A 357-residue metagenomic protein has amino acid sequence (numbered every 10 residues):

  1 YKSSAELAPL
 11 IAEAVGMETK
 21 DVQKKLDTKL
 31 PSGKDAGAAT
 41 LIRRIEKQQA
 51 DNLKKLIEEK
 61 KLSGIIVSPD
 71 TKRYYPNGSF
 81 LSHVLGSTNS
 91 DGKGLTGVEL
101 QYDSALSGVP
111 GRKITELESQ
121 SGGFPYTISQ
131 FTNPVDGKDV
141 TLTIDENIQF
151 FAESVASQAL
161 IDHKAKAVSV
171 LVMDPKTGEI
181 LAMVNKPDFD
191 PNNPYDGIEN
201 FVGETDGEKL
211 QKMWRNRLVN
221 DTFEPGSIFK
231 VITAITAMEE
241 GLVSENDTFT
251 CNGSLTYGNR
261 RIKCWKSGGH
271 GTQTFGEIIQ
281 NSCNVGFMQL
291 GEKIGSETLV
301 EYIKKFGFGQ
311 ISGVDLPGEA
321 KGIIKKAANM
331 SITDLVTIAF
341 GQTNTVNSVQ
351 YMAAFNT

Functional and structural regions predicted by a protein language model:
K2-E13, K20, K24, R43 (+18 more regions): Solvent-exposed, polar/charged alpha-helical surfaces in well-ordered, non-transmembrane soluble domains, broadly
K2-E13, K24-G137: Small/polar-residue-rich segments within soluble enzyme cores
D21-S32, K72, A165-T177, T250-N252 (+1 more regions): Acidic/histidine-enriched alpha-helical segments
A36, L62, A165-V168, S244-N246 (+1 more regions): Short secondary-structure junction motifs
A38, P125-V168: Conserved, well-ordered alpha-helix/loop/beta-strand core segments that scaffold catalytic motifs
T40-R44, I66-S68, H83-S87, T141-T143 (+3 more regions): Soluble periplasmic/extracytoplasmic beta-strand elements of cell-envelope proteins
G92-S121, A167-N192, L299: Carboxylate/His-rich catalytic cores and anion/metal-binding grooves
E118-I128, I144, K176-S227, I232-T357: Beta-lactam-recognizing serine transpeptidase/beta-lactamase-like catalytic domain environment
